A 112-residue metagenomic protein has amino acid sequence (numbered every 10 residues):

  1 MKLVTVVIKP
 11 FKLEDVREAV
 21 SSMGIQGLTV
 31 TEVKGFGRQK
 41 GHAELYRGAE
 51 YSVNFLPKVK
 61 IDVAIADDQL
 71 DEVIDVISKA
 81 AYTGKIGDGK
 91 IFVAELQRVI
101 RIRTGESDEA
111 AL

Functional and structural regions predicted by a protein language model:
M1-L112: Positively charged, small/polar-rich N-terminal and surface patches that mediate targeting and assembly and bind
